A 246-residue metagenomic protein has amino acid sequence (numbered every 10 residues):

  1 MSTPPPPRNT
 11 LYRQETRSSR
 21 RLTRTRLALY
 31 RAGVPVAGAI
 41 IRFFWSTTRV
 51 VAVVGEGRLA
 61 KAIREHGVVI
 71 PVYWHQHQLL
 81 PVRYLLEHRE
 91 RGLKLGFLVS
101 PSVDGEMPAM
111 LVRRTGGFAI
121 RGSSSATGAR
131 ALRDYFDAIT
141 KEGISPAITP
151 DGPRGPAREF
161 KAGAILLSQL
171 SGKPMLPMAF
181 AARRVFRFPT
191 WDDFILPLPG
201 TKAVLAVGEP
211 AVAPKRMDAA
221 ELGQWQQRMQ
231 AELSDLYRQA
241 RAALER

Functional and structural regions predicted by a protein language model:
S2-Y84, G92-L93, K202, R228-R246: Membrane-anchoring hydrophobic helices of lipid-metabolizing enzymes
G67-A126: Catalytic core of membrane glycerolipid acyltransferases/transacylases, capturing the structured, soluble-facing
V68-I70, K94, G143-A147, L176: Residue-level preference for the first positions of well-ordered beta-strands
V103, S125-G128, P153-F160: Acidic, metal-coordinating catalytic cores used for nucleic-acid/nucleotide bond scission and strand-transfer chemistry
R114-T115, A138-I139, D192-L198: Short, hinge-like loop/turn segments at secondary-structure boundaries
G122, T149, P177-F180: Generic beta-sheet signal
D134-L167, S171: Catalytic-site beta-strand/loop segments enriched in glycine and acidic/polar residues
E159-A219: A cross-family acyltransferase "interaction/gating" segment
